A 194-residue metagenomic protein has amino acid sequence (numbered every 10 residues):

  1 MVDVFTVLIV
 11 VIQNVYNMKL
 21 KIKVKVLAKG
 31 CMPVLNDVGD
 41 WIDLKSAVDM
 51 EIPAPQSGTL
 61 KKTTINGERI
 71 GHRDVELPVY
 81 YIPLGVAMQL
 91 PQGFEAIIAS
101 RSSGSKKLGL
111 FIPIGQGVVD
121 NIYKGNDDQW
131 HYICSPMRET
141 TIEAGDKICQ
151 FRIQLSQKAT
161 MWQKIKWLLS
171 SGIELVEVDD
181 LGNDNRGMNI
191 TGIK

Functional and structural regions predicted by a protein language model:
F5, V10-K194: DUTPase catalytic domain/fold
